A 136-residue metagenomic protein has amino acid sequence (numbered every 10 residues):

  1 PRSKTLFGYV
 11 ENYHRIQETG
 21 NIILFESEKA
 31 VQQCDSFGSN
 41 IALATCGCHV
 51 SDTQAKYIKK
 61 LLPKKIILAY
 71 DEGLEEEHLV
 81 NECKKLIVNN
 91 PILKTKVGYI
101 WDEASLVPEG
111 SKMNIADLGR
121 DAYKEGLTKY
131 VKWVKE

Functional and structural regions predicted by a protein language model:
P1-L62: Phosphate-handling DNA/RNA-contact segment within nucleic-acid enzymes
L24, K64-L79: Acidic beta-strand-to-loop metal/phosphate-binding motif
V31, E75-E76, L106: Short, active-site-adjacent cap segments at secondary-structure transitions
S51-K59, E77-L79, P108-G110: Short, charged, surface-exposed secondary-structure boundary motifs
I67, N89-E136: Replication-associated primase and helicase/ATPase modules
G73, E82-C83, A122: Conserved catalytic-core subdomain
H78-P91: Short, aromatic/basic amphipathic alpha-helical patches
